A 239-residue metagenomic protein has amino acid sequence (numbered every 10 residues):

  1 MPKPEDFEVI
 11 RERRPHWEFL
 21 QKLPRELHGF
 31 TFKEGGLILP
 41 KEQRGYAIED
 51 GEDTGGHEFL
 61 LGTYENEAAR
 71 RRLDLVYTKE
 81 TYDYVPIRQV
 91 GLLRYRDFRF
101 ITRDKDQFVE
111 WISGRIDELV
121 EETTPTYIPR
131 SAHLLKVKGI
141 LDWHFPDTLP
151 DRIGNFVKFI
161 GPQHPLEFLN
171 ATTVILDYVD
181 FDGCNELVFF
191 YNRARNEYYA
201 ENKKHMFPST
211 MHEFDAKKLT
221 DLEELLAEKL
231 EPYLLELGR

Functional and structural regions predicted by a protein language model:
P2-L61, E118-C184: Negatively charged, low-complexity tracts enriched in Asp/Glu with abundant Ser/Thr
R11-R14, R25, R44, R70-R72 (+9 more regions): Arginine residue identity/basic-tract feature
E58-L61, E65-W111, D180-D221: Intrinsically disordered, low-complexity regulatory segments enriched in Ser/Thr/Pro and charged residues
R94, F98-I140, H205-R239: Mixed-charge, Lys/Arg-enriched low-complexity segments
